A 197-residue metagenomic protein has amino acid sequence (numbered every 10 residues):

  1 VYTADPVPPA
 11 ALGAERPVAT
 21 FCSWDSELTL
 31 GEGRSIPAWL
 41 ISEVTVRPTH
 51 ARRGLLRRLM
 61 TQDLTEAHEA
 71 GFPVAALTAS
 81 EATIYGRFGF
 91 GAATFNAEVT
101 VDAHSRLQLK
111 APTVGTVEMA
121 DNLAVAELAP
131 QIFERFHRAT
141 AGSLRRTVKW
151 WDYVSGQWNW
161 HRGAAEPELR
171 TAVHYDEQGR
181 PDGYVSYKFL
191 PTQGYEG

Functional and structural regions predicted by a protein language model:
T3, A10-S26, L40, T45 (+2 more regions): Conserved beta-strand in the GNAT
S26-S35: Short, conserved catalytic-motif segment at the N-terminal edge
S35, L40, E168: Exposed loop/turn and edge beta-strand positions of beta-sandwich/beta-sheet ligand-binding modules
I41-A51, S80, Y175, G197: A short, internal acetyl-CoA/4′-phosphopantetheine-binding micro-motif in the GNAT/acyltransferase core
E43-V46, R52-E69: Conserved acetyl-CoA-binding loop-helix of GNAT-fold acetyltransferases
H68-P73, A79-E98: Conserved active-site alpha-helix within GNAT-family acetyltransferase domains
A70-T78, A139-R146: Short secondary-structure capping/junction motifs at helix and strand boundaries
A97-G197: Amide-forming acyltransferase catalytic core, primarily the GNAT-like/NAT-type and related acyltransferase folds
